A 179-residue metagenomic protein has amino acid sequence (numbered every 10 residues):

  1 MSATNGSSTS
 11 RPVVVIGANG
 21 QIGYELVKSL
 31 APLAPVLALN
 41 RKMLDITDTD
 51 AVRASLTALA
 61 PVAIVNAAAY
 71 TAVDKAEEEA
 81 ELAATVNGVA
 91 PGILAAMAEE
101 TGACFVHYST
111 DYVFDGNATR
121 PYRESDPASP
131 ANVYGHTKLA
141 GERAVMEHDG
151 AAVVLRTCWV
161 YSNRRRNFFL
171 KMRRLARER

Functional and structural regions predicted by a protein language model:
R11-A31: N-terminal Rossmann NAD(P)H-binding glycine-rich loop of SDR-like oxidoreductase domains
I16, L39, I64-A68, F105-T110 (+2 more regions): SDR active-site strand-loop-helix element
A31-A54: Adenosine-cofactor binding site in Rossmann-like domains, unifying the SAM/SAH pocket of S-adenosylmethionine-dependent
T47, E78, L82-I93, S125-A128 (+1 more regions): Glycine-rich NAD(P)-binding loop of the Rossmann-fold in SDR/ketoreductase-type enzymes
T49-G88, M97: NAD(P)H-binding glycine-rich loop region in Rossmannoid oxidoreductase-like domains and their noncatalytic homologs
D74-E81, G116-R120, R165-R166: Conserved catalytic-core motifs of eukaryotic protein kinase domains, centered on the activation segment
G92-S129: Conserved Rossmann-fold NAD(P)-dependent oxidoreductase catalytic core, especially the SDR/UDP-sugar
R143-R179: NAD(P)-dependent short-chain dehydrogenase/reductase
